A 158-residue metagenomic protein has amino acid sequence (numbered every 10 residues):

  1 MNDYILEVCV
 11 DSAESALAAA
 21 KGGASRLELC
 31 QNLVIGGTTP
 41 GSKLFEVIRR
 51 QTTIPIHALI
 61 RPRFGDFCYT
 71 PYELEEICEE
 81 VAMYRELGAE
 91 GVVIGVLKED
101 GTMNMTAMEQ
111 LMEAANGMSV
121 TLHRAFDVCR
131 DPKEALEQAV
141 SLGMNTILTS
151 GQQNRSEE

Functional and structural regions predicted by a protein language model:
N2-S12, I60-C78, V120-D131: Active-site mouth loops of central-metabolism enzymes
Y4-V10, L27-L29, I48, I56-I60 (+3 more regions): Hydrophobic faces of well-ordered beta-strands that scaffold small-molecule active sites in alpha/beta enzyme cores
S12-E14, Q31-L33, P62-F64, K98-D100 (+2 more regions): Active-site-proximal loop/turn and secondary-structure-junction residues that shape catalytic pockets, frequently
A19, Y84, L111, H123 (+1 more regions): Conserved, mostly hydrophobic/aromatic
K21-L27, T52-P55, G88-G91, A114-M118 (+1 more regions): Glycine-enriched alpha-helix->loop->beta-strand junction motifs that scaffold or abut catalytic
G37-F64, M103-A125: Alpha-helix-loop-beta-strand connector modules within alpha/beta enzyme cores
R130-N154: Anionic-ligand binding region
E158: Conserved small/polar residues in nucleotide/adenosyl-binding loops
